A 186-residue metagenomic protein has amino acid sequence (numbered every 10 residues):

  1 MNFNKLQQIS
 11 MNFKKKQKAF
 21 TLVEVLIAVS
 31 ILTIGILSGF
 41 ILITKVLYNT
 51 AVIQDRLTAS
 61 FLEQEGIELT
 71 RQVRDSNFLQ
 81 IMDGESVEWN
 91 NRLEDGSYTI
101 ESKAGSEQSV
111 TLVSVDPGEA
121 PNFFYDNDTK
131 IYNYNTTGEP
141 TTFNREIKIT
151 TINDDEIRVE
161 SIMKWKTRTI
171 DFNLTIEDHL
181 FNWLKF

Functional and structural regions predicted by a protein language model:
M1-F20: N-terminal leader/signal peptides at the extreme start of proteins
N4-K5, K14, T33-I34, I43-T44 (+1 more regions): Short secondary-structure boundary micro-motifs
N4-L6, F40, N49, I53 (+4 more regions): Short amphipathic alpha-helical leader/targeting segments
S10-M11, L57, I67: Intrinsic structural disorder/low-complexity segments
F20-Q64, N77: Aliphatic-rich helix starts adjacent to a transmembrane/signal segment
F61, I67-F186: Low-complexity, Gly/Pro-rich coil/beta segments used as flexible assembly/activation regions
